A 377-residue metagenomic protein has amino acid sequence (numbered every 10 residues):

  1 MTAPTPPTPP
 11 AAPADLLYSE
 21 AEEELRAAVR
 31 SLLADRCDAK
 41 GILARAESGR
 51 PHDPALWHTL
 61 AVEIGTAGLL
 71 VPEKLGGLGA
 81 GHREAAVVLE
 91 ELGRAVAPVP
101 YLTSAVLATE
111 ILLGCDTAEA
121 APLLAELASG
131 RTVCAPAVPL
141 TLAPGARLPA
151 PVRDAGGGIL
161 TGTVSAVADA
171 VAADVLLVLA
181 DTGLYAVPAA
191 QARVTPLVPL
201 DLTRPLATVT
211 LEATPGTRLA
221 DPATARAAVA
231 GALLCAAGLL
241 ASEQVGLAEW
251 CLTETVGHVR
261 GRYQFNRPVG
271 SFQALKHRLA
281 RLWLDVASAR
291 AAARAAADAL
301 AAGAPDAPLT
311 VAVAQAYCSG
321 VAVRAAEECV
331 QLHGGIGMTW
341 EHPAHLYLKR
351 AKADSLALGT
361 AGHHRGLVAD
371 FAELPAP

Functional and structural regions predicted by a protein language model:
M1-G93, I159, L234-P377: Alpha-helical interface subdomain recognition
E22, L43, T109-E110, G114 (+1 more regions): Structured catalytic cores of enzymes that bind and process phosphorylated ligands/cofactors
L43-E47, L102, A137-P139, L197: A short, aromatic/hydrophobic, helix- or strand-capping loop or linear motif that either lines the entrance/gate
L60, E91, G114, E126-L127: Conserved catalytic core of Hanks-type protein kinase domains
G81-A85, A105, A120: Amphipathic alpha-helical segments in well-structured domains
V99-A118: N-terminal glycine-rich flavin-associated loop
A121-E249, T253, G257: FAD-binding core of flavoproteins
